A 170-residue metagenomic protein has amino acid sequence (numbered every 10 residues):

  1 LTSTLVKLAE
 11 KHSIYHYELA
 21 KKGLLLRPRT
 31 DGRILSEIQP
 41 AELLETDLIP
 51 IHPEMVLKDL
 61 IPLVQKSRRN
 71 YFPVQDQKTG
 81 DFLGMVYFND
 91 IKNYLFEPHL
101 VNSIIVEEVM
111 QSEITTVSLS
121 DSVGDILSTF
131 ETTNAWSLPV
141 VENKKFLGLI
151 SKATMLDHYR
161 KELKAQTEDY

Functional and structural regions predicted by a protein language model:
L1-P50, L163-Y170: Membrane-interfacial segments at transmembrane helix termini in multi-pass membrane proteins
K22-L25, S36-L48, D90, N102-I114 (+1 more regions): Bateman (tandem CBS) regulatory domains
G32, L63-Q65, E107, F130 (+1 more regions): Replace "in large, NTP-powered and nucleic-acid-processing enzymes" with "in large, NTP-powered factors and other
I51-R69, V74-D76, L95, T116-W136 (+2 more regions): The conserved cystathionine-beta-synthase
L83-I91, L149-L156: Short hydrophobic beta-strand motif reused across regulatory alpha/beta modules
P98: Beta-strand/loop-dominated core regions that host nucleotide or nucleotide-derived cofactor-binding catalytic loops
